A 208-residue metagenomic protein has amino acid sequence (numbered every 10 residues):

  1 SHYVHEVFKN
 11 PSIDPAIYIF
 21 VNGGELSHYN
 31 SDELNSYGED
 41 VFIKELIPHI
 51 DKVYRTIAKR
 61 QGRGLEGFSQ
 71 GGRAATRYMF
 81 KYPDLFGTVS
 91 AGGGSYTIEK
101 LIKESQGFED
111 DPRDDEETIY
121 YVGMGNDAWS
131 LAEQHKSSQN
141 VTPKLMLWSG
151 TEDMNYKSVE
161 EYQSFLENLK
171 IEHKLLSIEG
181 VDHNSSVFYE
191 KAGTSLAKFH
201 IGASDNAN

Functional and structural regions predicted by a protein language model:
S1-N208: Non-catalytic cap/lid and distal C-terminal segments of serine-dependent acyl enzymes
